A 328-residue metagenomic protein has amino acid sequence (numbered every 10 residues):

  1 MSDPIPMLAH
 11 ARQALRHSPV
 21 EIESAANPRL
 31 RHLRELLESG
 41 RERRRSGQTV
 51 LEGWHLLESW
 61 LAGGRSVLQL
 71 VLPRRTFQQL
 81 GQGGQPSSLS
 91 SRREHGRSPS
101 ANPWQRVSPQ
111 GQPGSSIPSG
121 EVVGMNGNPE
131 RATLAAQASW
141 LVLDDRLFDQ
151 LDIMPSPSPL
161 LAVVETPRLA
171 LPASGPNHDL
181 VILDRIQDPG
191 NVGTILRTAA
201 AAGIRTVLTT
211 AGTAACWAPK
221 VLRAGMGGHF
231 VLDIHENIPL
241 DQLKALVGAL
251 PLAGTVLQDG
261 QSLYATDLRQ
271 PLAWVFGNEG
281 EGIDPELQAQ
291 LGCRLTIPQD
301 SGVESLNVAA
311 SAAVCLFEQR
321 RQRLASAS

Functional and structural regions predicted by a protein language model:
S2-G81, T213-A214: Boundary-proximal intrinsically disordered activation/regulatory segments immediately upstream of a helical core
P4-A9, H17, R106-P109, P118 (+2 more regions): RNA substrate-binding interface of SAM-dependent RNA methyltransferases
Q13, H17, Q79-Q85, H95 (+2 more regions): Low-complexity, intrinsically disordered or signal/transmembrane-proximal segments
I22-E23, S139-D144, L232-Q242: Short acidic-hydrophobic, aromatic-tinged amphipathic segments that line or gate anion-handling sites
G53, Q187-T194, L306-S311: Amphipathic alpha-helical repeat scaffolds
L160-A162, T198-A202, T213-H229, P285-S328: Structured adenosyl-cofactor binding patch, chiefly the S-adenosyl-L-methionine
A253-V303: Active-site/ligand-binding-proximal alpha/beta "capping" segment
